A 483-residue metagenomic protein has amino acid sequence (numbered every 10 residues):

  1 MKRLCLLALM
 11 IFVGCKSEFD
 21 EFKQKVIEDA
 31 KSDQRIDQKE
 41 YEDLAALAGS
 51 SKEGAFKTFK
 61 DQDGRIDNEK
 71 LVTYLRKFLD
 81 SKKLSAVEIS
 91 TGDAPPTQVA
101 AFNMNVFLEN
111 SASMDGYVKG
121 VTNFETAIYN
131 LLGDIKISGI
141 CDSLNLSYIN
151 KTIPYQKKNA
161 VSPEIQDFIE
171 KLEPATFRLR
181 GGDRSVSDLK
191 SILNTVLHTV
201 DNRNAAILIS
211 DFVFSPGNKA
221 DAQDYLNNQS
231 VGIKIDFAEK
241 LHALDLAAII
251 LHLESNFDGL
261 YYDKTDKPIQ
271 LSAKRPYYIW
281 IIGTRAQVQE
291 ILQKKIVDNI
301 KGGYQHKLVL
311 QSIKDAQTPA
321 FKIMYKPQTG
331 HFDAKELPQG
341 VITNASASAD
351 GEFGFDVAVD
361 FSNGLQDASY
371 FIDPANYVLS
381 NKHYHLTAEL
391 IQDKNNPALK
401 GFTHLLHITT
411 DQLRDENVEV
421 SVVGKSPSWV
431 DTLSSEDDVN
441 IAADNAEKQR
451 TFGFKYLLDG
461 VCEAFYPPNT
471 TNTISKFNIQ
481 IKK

Functional and structural regions predicted by a protein language model:
V13-G14: C-terminal motif of bacterial Sec signal peptides marking the signal peptidase cleavage site
E18-S32, I36-N105, A112-V118, T473-K483: Acidic, polar low-complexity linker/tail segments
E40-D63, S143-T176: Short beta-strand-loop
A48-S51, K60-Q62, D67-R76, A101-F102 (+2 more regions): …and closely analogous acidic/polar surface helices at protein-protein or active-site interfaces in A-domain-like
I89, P154-A205, F214-S215: Von Willebrand factor
D93-K158, A205-S210, I250: Von Willebrand factor
V213-R275, W280: VWA/integrin I-like adhesion module and closely mimicked acidic/polar interface patches used
Y325-K483: Extended non-globular C-terminal regions
